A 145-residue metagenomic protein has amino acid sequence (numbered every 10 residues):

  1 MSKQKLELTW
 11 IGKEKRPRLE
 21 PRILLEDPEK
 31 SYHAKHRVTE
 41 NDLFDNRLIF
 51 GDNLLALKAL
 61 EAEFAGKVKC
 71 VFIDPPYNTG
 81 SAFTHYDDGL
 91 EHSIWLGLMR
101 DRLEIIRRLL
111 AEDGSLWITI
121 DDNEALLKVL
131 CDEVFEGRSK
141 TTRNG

Functional and structural regions predicted by a protein language model:
M1-F72, T79-S93, L98-D101, I105 (+2 more regions): DnaQ-like (DEDDh/DEDDy) 3′-5′ exonuclease domain used for proofreading and 3′-end trimming on nucleic acids
H92-G145: Conserved Class I SAM-dependent methyltransferase catalytic core
